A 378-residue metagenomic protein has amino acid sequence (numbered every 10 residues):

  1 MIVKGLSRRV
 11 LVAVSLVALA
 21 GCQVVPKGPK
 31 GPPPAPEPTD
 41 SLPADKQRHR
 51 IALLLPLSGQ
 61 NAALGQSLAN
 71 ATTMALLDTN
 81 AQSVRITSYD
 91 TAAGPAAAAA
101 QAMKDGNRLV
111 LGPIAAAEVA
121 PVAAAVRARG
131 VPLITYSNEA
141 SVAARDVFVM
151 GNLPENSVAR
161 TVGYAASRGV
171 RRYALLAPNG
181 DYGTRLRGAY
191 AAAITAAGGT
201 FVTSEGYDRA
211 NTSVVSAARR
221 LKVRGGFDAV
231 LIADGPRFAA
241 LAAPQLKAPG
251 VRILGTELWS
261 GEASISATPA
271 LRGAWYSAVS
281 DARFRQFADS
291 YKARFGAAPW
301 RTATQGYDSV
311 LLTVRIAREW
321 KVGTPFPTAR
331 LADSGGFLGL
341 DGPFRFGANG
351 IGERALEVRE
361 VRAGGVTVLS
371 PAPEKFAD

Functional and structural regions predicted by a protein language model:
I2-S15, C22-D378: Extracytosolic ligand-binding ectodomains
